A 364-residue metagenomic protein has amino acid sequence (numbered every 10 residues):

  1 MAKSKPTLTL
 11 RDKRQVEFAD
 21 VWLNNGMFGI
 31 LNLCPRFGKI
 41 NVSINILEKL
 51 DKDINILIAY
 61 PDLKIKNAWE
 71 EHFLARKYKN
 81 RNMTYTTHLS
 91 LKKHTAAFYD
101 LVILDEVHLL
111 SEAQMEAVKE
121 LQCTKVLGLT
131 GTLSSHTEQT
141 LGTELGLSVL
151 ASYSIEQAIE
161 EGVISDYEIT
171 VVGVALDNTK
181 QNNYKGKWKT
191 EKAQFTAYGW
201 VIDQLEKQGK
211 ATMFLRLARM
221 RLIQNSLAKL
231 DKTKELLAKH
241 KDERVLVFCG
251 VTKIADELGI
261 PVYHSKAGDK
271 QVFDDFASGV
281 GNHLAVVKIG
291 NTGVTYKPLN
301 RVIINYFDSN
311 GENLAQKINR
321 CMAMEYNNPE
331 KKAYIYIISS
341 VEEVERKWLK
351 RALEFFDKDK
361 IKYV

Functional and structural regions predicted by a protein language model:
M1-N32: Conserved pre-motif I regulatory segment
A2, K13, M27-G29, A151-R244 (+1 more regions): Interdomain linker/hinge connecting the two RecA-like lobes of the SF2 helicase core
N25-I46: Walker A/P-loop
A59-F98: Inter-Walker segment of RecA-like/P-loop motor cores
N67-E71, R244-C249, K253-V294, N313: Conserved helicase ATPase core of P-loop NTP-dependent helicases/translocases
Y99-I103, A285-V286, T292-S309, N313-Q316 (+1 more regions): A short beta-strand element within the Helicase C-terminal
L109-E168: Post-DEXD/H (motif II) to motif III coupling segment of the RecA-like Helicase ATP-binding lobe
L150-Y167, E312-A315, A323-V364: A conserved SF2-helicase RecA2
